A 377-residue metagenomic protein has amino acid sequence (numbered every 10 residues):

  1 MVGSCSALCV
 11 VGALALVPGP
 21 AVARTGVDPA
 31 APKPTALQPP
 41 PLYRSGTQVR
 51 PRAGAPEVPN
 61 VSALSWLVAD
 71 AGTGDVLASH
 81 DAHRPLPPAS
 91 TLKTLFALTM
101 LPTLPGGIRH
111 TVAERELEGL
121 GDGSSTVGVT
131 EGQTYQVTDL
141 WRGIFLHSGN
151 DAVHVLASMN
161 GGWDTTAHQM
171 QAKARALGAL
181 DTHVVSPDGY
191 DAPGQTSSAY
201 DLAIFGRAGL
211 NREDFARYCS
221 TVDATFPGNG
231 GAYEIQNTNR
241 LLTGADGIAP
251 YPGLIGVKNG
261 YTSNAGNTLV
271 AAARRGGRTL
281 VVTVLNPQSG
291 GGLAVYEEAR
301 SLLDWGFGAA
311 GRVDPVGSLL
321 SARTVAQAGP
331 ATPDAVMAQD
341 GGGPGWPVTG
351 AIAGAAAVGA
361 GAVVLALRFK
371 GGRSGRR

Functional and structural regions predicted by a protein language model:
M1-T25, T349-K370: Secretory targeting and sorting signals
S4, L98, R373-G375: Intrinsically disordered, low-complexity segments enriched in polar/charged small residues
C9-G12, G19-Y200, I204-E213: Active-site-adjacent loops and short helices of periplasmic peptidoglycan-processing enzymes
L16-N60, G311-G354: N-terminal low-complexity, Pro/Thr-rich disordered segments that flank secretion/membrane-targeting signals
L180, D191-D201, G206-R377: Domain-terminus/edge residues, biased toward the C-terminal soluble/receptor-binding domains of extracytoplasmic
